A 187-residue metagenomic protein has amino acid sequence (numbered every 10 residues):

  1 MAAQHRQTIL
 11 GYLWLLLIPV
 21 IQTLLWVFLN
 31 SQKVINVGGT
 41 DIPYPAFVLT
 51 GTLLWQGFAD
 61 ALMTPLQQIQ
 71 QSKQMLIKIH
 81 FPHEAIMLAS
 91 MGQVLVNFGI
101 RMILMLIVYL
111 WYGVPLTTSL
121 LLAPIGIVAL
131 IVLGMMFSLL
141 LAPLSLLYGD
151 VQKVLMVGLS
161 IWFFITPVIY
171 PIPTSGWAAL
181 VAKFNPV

Functional and structural regions predicted by a protein language model:
M1-V187: Hydrophobic transmembrane alpha-helices and immediately adjacent juxtamembrane helices of multi-pass inner-membrane
